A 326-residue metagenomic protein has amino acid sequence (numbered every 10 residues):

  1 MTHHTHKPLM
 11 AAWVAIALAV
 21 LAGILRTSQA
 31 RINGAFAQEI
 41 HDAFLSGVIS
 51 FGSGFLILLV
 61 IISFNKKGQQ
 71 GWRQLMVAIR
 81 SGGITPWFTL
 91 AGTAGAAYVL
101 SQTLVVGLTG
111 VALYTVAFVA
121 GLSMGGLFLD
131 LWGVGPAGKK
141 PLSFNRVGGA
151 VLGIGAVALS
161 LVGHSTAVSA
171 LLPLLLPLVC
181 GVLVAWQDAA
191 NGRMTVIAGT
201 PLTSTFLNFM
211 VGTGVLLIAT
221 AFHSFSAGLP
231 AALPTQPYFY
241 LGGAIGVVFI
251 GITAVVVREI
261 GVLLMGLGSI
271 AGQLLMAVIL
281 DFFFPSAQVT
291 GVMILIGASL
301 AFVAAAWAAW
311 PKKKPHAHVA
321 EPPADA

Functional and structural regions predicted by a protein language model:
M1-V20, L127-V182, L295-A326: Juxtamembrane helix-loop boundary signature in multi-pass membrane transporters
V14-L18, A43-N65, W87, V151-L152 (+3 more regions): Hydrophobic alpha-helical transmembrane segments of multi-pass integral membrane proteins, especially transporters
A15-A19, Q70-A97, N145, L172-L178 (+1 more regions): Loop-to-transmembrane-helix transition segments
A19, G23, G47, T89-A96 (+3 more regions): Small-residue-rich segments of transmembrane alpha-helices in multi-pass membrane proteins, especially helix faces
S28-H41, L100-T109, V134, A189-A198 (+2 more regions): Juxtamembrane C-cap of transmembrane helices in multi-pass membrane transport proteins
A30-H41, Q74-L75, L104-V105, A158-A170 (+2 more regions): Membrane-interface helix termini and inter-helical loops of multi-pass transporters
I61-A78, G125-G138, W186-I197, V248-I260 (+1 more regions): C-terminal ends of transmembrane helices
A112-G121, L202-V211, V248-D281: Helix-helix packing/entry segments at the starts of transmembrane helices
